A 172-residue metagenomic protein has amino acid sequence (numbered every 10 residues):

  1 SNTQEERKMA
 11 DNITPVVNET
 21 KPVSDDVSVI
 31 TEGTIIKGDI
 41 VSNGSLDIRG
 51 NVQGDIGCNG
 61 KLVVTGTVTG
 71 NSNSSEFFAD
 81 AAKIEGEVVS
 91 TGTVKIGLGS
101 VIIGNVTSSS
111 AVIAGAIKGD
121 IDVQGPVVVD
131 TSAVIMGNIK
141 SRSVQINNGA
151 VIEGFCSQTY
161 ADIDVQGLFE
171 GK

Functional and structural regions predicted by a protein language model:
S1-V41, S45-D47, N51, D55 (+6 more regions): Intrinsically disordered, low-complexity terminal regions
N59: C2H2-type zinc-finger recognition helix
T65-G66, N71: Compact, glycine-rich, soluble single-domain proteins
